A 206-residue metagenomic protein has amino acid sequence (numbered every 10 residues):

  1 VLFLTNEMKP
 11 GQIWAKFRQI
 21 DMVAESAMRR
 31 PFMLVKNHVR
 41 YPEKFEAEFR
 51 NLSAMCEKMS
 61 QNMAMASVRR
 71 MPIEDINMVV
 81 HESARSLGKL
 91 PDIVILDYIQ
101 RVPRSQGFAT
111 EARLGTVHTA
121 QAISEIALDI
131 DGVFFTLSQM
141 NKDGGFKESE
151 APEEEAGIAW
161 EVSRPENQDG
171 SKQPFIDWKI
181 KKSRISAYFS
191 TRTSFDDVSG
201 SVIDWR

Functional and structural regions predicted by a protein language model:
V1-L90, R104, R192: Cytosolic-facing regulatory segments adjacent to core modules
V1-M8, Q12, S67-D177: P-loop NTPase motor core
R18-I20, T110, G170, F195: Residues in and immediately flanking transmembrane alpha helices
F32-V35, L128, A187: Hydrophobic transmembrane signal anchors and adjacent membrane-proximal interface regions, especially in viral
K36, E150, S199: Solvent-exposed, flexible loop/coil residues
I158, R164-R206: Conserved P-loop NTPase
